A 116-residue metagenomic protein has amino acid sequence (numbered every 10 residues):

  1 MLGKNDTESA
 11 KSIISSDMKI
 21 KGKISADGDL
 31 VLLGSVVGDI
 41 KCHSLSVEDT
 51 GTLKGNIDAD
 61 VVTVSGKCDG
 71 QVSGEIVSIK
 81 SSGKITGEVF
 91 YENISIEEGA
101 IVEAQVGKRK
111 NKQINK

Functional and structural regions predicted by a protein language model:
M1-D39, S44-T52, N56, T63-K116: Intrinsically disordered, low-complexity terminal regions
